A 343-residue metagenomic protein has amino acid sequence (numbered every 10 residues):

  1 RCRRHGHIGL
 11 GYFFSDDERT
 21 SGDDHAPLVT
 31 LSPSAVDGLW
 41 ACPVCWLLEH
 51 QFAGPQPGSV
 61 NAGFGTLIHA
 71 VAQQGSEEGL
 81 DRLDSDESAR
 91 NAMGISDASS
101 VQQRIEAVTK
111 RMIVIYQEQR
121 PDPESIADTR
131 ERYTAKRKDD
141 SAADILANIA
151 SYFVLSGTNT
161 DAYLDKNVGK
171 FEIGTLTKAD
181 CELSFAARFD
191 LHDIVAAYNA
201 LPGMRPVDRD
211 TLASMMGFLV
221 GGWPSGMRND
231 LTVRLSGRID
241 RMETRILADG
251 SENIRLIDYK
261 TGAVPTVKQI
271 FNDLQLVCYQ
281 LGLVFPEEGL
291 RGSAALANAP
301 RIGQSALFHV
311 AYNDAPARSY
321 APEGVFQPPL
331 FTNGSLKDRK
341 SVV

Functional and structural regions predicted by a protein language model:
R1-E77: C-terminal, charged and often intrinsically disordered regions of DNA end-processing helicases and nucleases
R1-H5, M112-I113, I194-P224, S319-K340: Charged, glycine/proline-rich intrinsically disordered loops and linkers
A26-P33, L47-P57, L80, D86-A98 (+3 more regions): Glycine- and acidic
L31-S34, C42-L47, S59-A70, S100-A107 (+9 more regions): Generic recognition of stable, solvent-exposed alpha-helical segments in well-folded globular domains
A53-N61, D81, E288-A295: Short, polar/flexible loop-turn hinges at active-site or ligand-entry regions and domain interfaces
V71-M216, S341: A non-catalytic, helix-rich entry segment at domain boundaries
T177, E182-L290: Non-catalytic protein-protein interaction segments used by genome-maintenance enzymes to assemble and couple activities
L283-V343: Metal-dependent nuclease catalytic regions and adjoining charged, substrate-binding loops involved in nucleic-acid end
